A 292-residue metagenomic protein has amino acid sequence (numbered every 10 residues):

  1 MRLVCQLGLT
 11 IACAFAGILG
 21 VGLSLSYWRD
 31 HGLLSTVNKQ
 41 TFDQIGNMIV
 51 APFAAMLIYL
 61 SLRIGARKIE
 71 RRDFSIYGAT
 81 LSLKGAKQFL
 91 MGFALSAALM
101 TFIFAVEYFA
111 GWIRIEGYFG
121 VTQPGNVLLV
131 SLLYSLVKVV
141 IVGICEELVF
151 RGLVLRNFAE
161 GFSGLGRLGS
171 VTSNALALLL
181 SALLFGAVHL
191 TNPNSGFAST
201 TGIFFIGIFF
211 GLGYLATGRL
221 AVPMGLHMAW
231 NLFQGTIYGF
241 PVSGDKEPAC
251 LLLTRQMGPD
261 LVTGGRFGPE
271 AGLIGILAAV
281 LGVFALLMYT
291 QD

Functional and structural regions predicted by a protein language model:
M1-C13, Q40-M48, E70-A105, Y118-S135 (+1 more regions): Interfacial transmembrane-helix boundary/kink motif in multi-pass membrane proteins
M1-L81, G85-A86, G235-D292: N-terminal, membrane-interfacial amphipathic/helix-forming hydrophobic leader that caps and precedes the first
I49-L57, L132-L136, V149, T201-F205: Membrane-embedded alpha-helical segments of multi-pass membrane proteins, especially the transmembrane helices
I76, S199, A221-V222, A271: Residue-level recognition of membrane-helix boundary sites in multi-pass small-molecule transporters
M100, V171-L190, F204: Small-polar-interrupted transmembrane alpha-helices in polytopic inner-membrane proteins
V140-I141, V188-F197: Membrane-interface helix caps and helix-loop-helix hairpins in membrane proteins
C145-L180, L212-R219: Membrane-interface helix/loop boundary segments of multi-pass membrane proteins
